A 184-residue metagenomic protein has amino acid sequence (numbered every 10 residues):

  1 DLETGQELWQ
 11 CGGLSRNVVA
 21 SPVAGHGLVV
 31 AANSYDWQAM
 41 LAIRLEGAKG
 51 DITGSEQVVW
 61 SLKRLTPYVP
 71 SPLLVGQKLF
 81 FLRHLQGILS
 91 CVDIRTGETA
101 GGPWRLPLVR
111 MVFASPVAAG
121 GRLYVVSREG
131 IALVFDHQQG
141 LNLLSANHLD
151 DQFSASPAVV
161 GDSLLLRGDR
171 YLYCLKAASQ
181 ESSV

Functional and structural regions predicted by a protein language model:
D1-V184: Noncatalytic, solvent-exposed loop/strand surfaces of beta-propeller-type extracellular/periplasmic domains
